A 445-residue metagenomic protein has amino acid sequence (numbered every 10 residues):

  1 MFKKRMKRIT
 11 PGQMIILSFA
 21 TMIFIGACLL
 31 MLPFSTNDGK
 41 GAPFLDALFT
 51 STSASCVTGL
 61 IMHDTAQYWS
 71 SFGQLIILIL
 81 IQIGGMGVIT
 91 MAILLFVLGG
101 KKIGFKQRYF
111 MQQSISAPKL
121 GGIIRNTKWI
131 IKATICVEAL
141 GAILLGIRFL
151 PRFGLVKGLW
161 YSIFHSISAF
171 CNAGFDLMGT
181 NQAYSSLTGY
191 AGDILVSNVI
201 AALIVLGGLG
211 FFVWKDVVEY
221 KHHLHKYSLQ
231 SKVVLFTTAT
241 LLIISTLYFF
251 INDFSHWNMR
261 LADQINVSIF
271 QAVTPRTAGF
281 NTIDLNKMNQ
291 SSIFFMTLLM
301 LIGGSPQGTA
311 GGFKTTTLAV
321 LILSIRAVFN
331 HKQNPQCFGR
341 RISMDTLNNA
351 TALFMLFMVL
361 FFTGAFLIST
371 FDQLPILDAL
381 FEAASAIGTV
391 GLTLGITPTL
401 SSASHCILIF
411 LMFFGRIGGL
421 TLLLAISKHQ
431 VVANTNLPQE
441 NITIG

Functional and structural regions predicted by a protein language model:
M1-G445: Membrane-proximal intracellular helices of multi-pass ion channels
